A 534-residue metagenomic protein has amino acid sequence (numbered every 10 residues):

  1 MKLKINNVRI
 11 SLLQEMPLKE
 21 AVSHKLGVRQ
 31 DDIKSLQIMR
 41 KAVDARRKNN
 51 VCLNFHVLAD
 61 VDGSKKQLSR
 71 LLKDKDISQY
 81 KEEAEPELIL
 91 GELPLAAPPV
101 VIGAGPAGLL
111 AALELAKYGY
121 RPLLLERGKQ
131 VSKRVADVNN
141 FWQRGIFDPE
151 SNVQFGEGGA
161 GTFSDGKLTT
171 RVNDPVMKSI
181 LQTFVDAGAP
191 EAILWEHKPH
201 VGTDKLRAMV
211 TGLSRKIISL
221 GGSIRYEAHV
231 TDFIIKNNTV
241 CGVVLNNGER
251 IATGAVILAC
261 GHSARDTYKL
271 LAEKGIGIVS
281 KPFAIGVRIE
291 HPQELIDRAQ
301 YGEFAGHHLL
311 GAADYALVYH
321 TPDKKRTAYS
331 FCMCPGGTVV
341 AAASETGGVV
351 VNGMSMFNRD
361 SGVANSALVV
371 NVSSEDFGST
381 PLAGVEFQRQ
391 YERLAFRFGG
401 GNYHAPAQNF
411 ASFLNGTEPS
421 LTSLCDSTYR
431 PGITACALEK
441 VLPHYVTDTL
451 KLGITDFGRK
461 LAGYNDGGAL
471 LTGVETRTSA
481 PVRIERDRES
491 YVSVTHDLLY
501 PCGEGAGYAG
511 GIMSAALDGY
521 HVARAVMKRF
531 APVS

Functional and structural regions predicted by a protein language model:
M1-V51, V57-F163, K167-S534: Residues forming the flavin
